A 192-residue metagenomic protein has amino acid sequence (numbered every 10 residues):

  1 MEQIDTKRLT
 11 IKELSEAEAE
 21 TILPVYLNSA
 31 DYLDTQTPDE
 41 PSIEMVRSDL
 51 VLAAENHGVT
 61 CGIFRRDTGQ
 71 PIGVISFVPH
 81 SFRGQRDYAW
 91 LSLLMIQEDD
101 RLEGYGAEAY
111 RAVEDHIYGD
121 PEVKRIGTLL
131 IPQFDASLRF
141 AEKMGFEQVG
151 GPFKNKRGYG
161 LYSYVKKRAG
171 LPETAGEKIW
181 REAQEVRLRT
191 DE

Functional and structural regions predicted by a protein language model:
M1-I4, K166: Acyl-donor-binding surface of acyltransferase catalytic domains
Q3, G62-F64, P152: Residue-level detector of beta-strand face positions
E13-A17, L27-D99, H116, R168-A169 (+1 more regions): Acetyl-CoA-dependent GNAT
I22-L23: Hydrophobic pocket/interface hotspot
I96, I131-P132: Short amphipathic helical patch at the helix-1/turn junction of helix-turn-helix
I96, L102-H116, R139, K143: Conserved acetyl-CoA-binding loop-helix of GNAT-fold acetyltransferases
G119-L129: Conserved GNAT acetyl-CoA-binding A-motif
G127-L130, E142-S163: Conserved catalytic-core motifs of GNAT/GCN5-like acyltransferases
